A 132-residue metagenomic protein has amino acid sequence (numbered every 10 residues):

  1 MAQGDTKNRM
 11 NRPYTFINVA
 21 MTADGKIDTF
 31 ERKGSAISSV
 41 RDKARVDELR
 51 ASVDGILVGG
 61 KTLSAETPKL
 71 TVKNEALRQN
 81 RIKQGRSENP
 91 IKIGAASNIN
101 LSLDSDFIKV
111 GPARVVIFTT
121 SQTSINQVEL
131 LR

Functional and structural regions predicted by a protein language model:
M1-K7: N-terminal amphipathic/basic-hydrophobic helices that include classical n-h-c signal peptides and signal-anchor
N8, R12-R132: Active-site ligand-binding patch in enzyme domains
